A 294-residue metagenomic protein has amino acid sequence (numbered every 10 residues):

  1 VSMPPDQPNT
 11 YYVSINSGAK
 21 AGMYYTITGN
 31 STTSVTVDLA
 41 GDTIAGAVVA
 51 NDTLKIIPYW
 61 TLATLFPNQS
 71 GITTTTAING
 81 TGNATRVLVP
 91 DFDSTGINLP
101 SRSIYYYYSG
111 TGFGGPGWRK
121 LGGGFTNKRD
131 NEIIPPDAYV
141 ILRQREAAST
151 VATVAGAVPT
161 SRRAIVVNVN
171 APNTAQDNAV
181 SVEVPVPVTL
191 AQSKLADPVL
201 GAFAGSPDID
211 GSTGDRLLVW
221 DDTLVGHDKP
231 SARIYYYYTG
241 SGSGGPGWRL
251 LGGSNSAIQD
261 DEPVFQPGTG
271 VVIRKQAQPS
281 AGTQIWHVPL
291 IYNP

Functional and structural regions predicted by a protein language model:
V1-S2, V37-A50, V89-D93, L121-N127 (+2 more regions): Secondary-structure transition/turn motif
S2-S17, V49-D52: Short coil-to-beta transition motif at edge beta-strands of beta-rich domains
P8-N16, I78-I97, G201-H227: Extended low-complexity, serine/threonine- and proline-enriched intrinsically disordered segments
N9-T10, G22-M23, S103-Y106, L218 (+2 more regions): Intrinsically disordered, low-complexity segments enriched in small/polar residues
G18, T53, N98-P100, D228-P230 (+1 more regions): Short linear sequence motifs
A19-L88, N131-S212, Q266-P294: A short, polar beta-strand/turn micro-motif
A63-G71, V87, T95-N127, P172-F203 (+1 more regions): Short, flexible domain-boundary/linker segments around small modular repeats
Y105-V158, S231-V288: Charged, amphipathic alpha-helical scaffolding segments
